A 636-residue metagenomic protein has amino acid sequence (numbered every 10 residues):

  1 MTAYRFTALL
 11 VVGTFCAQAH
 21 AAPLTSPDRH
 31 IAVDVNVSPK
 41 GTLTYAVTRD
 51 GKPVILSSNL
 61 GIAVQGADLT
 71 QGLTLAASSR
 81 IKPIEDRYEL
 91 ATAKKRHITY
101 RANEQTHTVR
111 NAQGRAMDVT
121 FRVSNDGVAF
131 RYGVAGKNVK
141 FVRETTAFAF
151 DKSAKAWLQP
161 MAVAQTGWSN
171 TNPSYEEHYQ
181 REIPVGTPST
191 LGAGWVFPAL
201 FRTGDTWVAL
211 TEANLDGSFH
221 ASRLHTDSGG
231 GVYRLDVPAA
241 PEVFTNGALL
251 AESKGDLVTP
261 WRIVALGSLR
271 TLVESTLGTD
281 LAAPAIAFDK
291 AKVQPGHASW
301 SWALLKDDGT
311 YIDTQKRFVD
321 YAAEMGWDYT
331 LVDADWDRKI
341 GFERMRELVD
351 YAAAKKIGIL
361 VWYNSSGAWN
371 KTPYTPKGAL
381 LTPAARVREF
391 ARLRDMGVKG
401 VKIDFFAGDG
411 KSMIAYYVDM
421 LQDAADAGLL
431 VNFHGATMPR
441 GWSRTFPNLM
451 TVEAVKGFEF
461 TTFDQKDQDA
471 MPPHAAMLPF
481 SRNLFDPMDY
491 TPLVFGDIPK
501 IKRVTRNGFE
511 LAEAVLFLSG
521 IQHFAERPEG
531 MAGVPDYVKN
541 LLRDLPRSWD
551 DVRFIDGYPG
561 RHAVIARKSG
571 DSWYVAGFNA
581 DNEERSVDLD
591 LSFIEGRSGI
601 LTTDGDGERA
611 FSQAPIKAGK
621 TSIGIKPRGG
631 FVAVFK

Functional and structural regions predicted by a protein language model:
T7-F15: Bacterial N-terminal signal peptides
A22-G278: N-terminal accessory beta-strand-rich subdomains and adjacent acidic, glycine-rich linkers that precede catalytic cores
R87-E89, A93-T99, L541-I565: Edge strands and adjacent loops of beta-rich recognition modules
K254-Y329: An acidic-aromatic substrate-binding cleft motif
D333-R506: Aromatic- and carboxylate-enriched substrate-binding clefts and catalytic-loop regions of carbohydrate-active enzymes
G508-F554: Catalytic cores of secreted or luminal carbohydrate-active enzymes
Y558-E595, F631-V634: Carbohydrate-binding surface patches
A614-K636: C-terminal beta-strand-rich structural cap/linker in extracellular carbohydrate-active enzymes
